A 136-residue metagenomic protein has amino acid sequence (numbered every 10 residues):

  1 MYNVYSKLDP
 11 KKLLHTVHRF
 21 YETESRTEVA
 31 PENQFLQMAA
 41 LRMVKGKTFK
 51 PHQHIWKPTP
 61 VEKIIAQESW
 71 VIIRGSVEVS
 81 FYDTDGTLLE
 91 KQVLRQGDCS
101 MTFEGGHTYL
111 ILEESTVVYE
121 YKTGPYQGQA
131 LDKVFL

Functional and structural regions predicted by a protein language model:
M1-K45, Q92: A short, N-terminal "cap"/entry segment at the start of jelly-roll beta-barrel domains of the cupin/DSBH fold
N3, T108-L136: Double-stranded beta-helix
A40-R42, S69, K91, C99-M101 (+1 more regions): Conserved hydrophobic/aromatic beta-strand scaffold that supports enzyme active sites
L41-I64: Conserved short histidine dyad/triad with adjacent acidic residue
V44-K45, I65-Y82: Glycine- and acidic-residue-biased ligand/ion/polar-headgroup-sensing regions
P51, V79-S80, S100-T102, H107-E113 (+1 more regions): Short beta-strand His + acidic residue motifs that chelate non-heme Fe in jelly-roll/DSBH and cupin folds
D83-E104: Short acidic-glycine-tyrosine-enriched beta hairpin
